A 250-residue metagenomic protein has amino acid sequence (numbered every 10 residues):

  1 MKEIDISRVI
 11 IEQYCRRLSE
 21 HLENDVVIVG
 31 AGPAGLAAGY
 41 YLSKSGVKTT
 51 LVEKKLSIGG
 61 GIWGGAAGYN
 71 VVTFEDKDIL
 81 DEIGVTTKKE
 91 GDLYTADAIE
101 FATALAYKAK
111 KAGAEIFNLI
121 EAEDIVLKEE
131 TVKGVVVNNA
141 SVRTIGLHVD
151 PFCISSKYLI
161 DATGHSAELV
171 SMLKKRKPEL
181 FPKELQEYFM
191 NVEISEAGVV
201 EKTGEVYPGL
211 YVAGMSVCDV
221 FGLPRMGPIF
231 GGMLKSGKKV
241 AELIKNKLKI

Functional and structural regions predicted by a protein language model:
M1-V26, K44, K89-E90, E100 (+3 more regions): Extreme N-terminal leader/targeting segments of oxidoreductases
K2-I6, E20, K54-D76: Conserved N-terminal glycine-rich FAD pyrophosphate-binding loop of Rossmann-like flavoproteins
V27, S43-W63: Glycine-rich FAD pyrophosphate-binding loop
V27-V29, V52, C153-H165: Short hydrophobic core segments
G30-A34: Glycine-rich Rossmann-fold phosphate-binding loop(s) that bind the pyrophosphate of adenine dinucleotide cofactors
L80-Y158: Feature captures the FAD/FMN-dependent oxidoreductase FAD-binding
D161-K177: Flavin (primarily FAD) binding-site architecture
V217-L248: A conserved FAD-binding loop/helix module that cradles the flavin
